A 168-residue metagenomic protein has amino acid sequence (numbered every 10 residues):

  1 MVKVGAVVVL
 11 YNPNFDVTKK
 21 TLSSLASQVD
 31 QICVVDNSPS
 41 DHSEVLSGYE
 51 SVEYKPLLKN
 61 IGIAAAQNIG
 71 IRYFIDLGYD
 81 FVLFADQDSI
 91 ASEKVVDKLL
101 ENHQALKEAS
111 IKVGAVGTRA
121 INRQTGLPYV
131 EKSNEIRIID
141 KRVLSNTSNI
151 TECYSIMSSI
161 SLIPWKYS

Functional and structural regions predicted by a protein language model:
V7-S27: Short, well-formed alpha-helical segments that are part of the catalytic scaffolds of diverse glycosyltransferases
L22, D30-P39, K55-L57: Short beta-strand/loop segment that forms part of the nucleotide-sugar
D36-E44, K59, S89-I90: A conserved acidic beta->alpha catalytic loop
L58-F74: Glycine-rich, basic loop-to-helix element that forms the pyrophosphate-binding segment of sugar-nucleotide handling
Y79-I90: Short beta-strand-to-loop acidic/aromatic patch adjacent to the donor-nucleotide binding site
K94-V130: Conserved donor NDP-sugar-binding/catalytic core segment of glycosyltransferases
S133-C153: Short, flexible, basic/aromatic active-site loop/helix in glycosyltransferases
M157-S168: Conserved nucleotide-sugar donor-binding and metal-coordinating catalytic region shared by glycosyltransferases
